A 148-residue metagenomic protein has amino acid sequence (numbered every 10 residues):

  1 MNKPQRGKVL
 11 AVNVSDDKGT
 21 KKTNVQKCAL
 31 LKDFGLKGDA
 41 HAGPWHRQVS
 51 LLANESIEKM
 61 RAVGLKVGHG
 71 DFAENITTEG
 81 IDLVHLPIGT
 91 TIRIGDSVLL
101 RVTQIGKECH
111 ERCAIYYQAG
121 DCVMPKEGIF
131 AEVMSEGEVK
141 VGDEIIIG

Functional and structural regions predicted by a protein language model:
M1-G148: Metal-cofactor-dependent catalytic cores
